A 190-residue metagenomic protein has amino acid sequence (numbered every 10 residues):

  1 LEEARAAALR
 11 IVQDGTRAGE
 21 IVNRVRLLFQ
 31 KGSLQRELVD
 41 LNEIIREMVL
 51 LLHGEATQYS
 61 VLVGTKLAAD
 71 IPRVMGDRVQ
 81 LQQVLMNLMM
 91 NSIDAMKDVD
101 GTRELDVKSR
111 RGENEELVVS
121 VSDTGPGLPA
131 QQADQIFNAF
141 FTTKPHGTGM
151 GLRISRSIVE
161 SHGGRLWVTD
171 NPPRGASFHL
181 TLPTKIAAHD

Functional and structural regions predicted by a protein language model:
L1-T16, R36: Histidine phosphotransfer helical core of two-component systems
R5, Q35-V49, K108: A conserved beta-strand-to-alpha-helix junction within the catalytic ATP-binding
L41, G127-Q135: Short helix N-cap motif at coil->helix boundaries in the Bergerat
R46, T57, L62-P72: Conserved catalytic submotifs in the C-terminal HATPase_c
G101-V119: Short beta-strand-loop-beta element adjacent to the nucleotide/active-site pocket used for signaling
G151, S155: Short alpha-helical Gxxx[C/S/T] motif in the catalytic ATP-binding
V159-E160: Detector for a conserved hydrophobic position within an alpha-helical segment of the HATPase_c
